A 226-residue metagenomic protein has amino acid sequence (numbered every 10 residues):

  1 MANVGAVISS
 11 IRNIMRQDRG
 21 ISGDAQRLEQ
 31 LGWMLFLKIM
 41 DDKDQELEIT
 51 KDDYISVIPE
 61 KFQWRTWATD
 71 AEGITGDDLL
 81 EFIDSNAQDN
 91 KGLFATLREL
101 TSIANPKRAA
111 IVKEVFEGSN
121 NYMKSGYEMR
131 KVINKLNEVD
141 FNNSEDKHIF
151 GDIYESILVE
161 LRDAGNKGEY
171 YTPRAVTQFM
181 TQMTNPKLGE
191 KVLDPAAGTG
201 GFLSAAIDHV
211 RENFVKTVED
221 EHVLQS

Functional and structural regions predicted by a protein language model:
M1-L188: Non-catalytic, mostly N-terminal accessory regions of nucleic-acid modification and defense proteins
N166-S226: Conserved S-adenosyl-L-methionine
